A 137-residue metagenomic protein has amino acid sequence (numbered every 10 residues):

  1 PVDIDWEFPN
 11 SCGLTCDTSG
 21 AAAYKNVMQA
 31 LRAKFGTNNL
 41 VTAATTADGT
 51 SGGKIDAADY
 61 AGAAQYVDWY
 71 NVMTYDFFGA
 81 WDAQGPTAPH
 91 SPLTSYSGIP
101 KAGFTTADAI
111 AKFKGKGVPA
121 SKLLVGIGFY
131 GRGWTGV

Functional and structural regions predicted by a protein language model:
P1-P9: Mobile, glycine-rich extracellular loop/lid and propeptide segments that shape or gate substrate/ligand access
P9-V137: Substrate-binding surface in catalytic domains of secreted glycosidases
